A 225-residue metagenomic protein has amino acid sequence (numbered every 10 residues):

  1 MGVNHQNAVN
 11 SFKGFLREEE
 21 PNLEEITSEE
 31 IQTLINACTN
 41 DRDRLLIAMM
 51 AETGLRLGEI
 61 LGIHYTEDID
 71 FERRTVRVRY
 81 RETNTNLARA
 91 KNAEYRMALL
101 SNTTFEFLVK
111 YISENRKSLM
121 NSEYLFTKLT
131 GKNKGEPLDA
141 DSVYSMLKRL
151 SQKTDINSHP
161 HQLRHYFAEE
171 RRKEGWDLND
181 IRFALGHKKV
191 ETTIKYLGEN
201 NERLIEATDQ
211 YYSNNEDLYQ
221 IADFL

Functional and structural regions predicted by a protein language model:
M1-Q32, L129-K134: Flexible interdomain linker/hinge and immediately adjacent N-terminus of the catalytic tyrosine-recombinase domain
S28-L57: Basic, Lys/Arg- and aromatic-enriched nucleic-acid-binding interface segment
M50, L61, R182: The alpha-helix within a helix-turn-helix
G62-E106: Conserved tyrosine-mediated DNA breakage-rejoining catalytic core shared by Y-recombinases
S101-D155: Active-site/catalytic core of tyrosine-dependent DNA strand-transfer enzymes
Y144-F183: Short, basic (Lys/Arg/His-rich) helix/loop patches that form interaction surfaces in the mid-to-C-terminal regions
L185, K189-S213: Catalytic-site neighborhood detector that most strongly recognizes the C-terminal catalytic loop/helix of tyrosine
Y211-L225: C-terminal secondary-structure termini that scaffold catalytic or DNA-interacting sites
